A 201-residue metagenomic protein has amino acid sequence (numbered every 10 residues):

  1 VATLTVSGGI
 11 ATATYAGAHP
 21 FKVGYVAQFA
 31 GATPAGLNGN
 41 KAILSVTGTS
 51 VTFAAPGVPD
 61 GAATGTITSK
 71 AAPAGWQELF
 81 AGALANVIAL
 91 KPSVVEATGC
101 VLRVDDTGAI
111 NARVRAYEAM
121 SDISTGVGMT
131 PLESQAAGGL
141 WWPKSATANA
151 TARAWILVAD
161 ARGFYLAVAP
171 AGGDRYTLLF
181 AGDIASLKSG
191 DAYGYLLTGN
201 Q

Functional and structural regions predicted by a protein language model:
V1-I10, H19, G31-Q201: Small/polar beta-strand repeat architecture
